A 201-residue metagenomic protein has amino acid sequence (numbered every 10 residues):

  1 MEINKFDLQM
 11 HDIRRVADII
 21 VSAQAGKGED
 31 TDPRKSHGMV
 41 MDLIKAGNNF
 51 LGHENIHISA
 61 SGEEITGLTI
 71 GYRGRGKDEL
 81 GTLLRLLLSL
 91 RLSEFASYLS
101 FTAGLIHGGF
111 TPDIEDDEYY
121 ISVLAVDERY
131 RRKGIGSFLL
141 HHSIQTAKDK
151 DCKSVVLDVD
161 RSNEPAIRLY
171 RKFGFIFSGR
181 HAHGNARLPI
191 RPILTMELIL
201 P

Functional and structural regions predicted by a protein language model:
E2-D18, D30, G74: A short beta-loop-alpha structural element at the N-terminal edge of CoA-dependent acyl/N-acetyltransferase catalytic
Q24-I44, R85, S89-S93: Conserved GNAT-fold acetyl-CoA-binding loop/helix
R34-I56, A60-G62, T66, G108: Active-site rim helix/loop that mediates acceptor-substrate recognition in acyltransferases
I58, E64-R73, Y120, A125: Conserved beta-strand in the GNAT
G76-E118: Conserved acyl-donor/pantetheine-binding loop and adjacent beta-alpha core of acyl/acetyltransferases and related
D117-Y119, A147-D158: Conserved GNAT acetyl-CoA-binding A-motif
R132-Q145, R168, K172: Conserved acetyl-CoA-binding loop-helix of GNAT-fold acetyltransferases
K153-V156, D160-E164, F173, H183-P201: C-terminal "cap" of GNAT-fold acetyltransferases
